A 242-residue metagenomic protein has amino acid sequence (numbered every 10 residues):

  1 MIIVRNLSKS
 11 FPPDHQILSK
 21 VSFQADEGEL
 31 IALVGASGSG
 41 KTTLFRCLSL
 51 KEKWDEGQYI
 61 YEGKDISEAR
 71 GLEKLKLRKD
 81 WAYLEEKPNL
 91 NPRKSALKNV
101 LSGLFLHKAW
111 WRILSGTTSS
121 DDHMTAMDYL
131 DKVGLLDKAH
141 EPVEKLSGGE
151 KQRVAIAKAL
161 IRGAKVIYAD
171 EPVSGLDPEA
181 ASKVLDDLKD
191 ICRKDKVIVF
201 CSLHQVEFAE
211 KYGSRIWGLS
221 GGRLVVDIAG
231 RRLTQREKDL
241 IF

Functional and structural regions predicted by a protein language model:
S49: Helix-to-loop junction immediately C-terminal to a conserved catalytic motif
I66-A82, R112-S115, S119: ABC ATPase NBD coupling module
I113-K138: Conserved ABC ATPase "signature" region
P142-L146, E150: Conserved ABC ATPase signature
I167-D170: Catalytic Walker B motif of ABC-type/P-loop ATPase nucleotide-binding domains
P178-A180: Helix N-cap at the start of a conserved alpha-helix in ABC-type nucleotide-binding domains
L203-H204: H-loop/switch region of ABC-family ATPase nucleotide-binding domains
